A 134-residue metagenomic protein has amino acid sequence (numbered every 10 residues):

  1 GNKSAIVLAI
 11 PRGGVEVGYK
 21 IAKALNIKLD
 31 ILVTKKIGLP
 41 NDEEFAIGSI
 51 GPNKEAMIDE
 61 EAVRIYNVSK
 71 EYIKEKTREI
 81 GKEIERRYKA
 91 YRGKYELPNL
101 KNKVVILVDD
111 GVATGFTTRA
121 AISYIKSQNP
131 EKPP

Functional and structural regions predicted by a protein language model:
G1-P134: PRPP-associated nucleotide enzymes
